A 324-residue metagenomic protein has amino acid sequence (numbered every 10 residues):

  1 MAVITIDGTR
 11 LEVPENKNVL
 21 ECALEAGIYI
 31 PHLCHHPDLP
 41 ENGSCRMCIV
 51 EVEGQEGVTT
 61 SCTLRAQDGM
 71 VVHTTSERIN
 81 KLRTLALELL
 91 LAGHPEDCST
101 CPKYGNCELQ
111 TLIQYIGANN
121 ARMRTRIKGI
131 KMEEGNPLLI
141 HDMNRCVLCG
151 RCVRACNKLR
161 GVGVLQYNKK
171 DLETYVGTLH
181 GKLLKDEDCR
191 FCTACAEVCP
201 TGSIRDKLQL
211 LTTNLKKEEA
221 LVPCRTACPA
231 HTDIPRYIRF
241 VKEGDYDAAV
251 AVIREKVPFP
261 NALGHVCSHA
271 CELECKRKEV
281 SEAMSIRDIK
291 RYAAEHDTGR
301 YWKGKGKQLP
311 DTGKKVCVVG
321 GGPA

Functional and structural regions predicted by a protein language model:
M1, I6, S203-D206: Conserved phosphate-binding elements of NTP-dependent enzyme cores
I6-T9, E53-G54: Short strand-turn-strand beta-turns centered on an Asx-Gly dipeptide
T9-K17: Short, contiguous acidic and Ser/Thr-rich linear segments
P14, P40-G43, D311: A generic fold-level signal
V19-E53: A basic, amphipathic helix-loop patch mediating RNA/tRNA/ribosome contacts
R46-M47, Q55-A324: Fe-S ferredoxin-like electron-transfer domains and their immediately adjacent linker/connector regions across
